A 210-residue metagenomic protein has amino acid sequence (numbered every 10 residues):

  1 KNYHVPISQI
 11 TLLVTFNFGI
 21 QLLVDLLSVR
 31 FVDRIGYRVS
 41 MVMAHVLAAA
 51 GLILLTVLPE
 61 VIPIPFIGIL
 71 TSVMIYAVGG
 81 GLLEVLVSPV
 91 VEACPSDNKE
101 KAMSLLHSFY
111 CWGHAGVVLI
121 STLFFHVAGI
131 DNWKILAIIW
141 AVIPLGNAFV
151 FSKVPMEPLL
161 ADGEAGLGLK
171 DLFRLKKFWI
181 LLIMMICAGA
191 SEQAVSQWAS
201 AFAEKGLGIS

Functional and structural regions predicted by a protein language model:
L12-R30: Central cavity-lining transmembrane alpha-helices of secondary-active solute carriers, predominantly the Major
N17-G19, C111-W112, M185: Short hydrophobic/small-residue motifs within alpha-helical transmembrane segments of multi-pass transporter-like
V46-P63: C-terminal ends and interior cores of transmembrane alpha-helices in multi-pass membrane transporters/permeases
S72-S108: Cytoplasmic helix-loop-helix junction between adjacent transmembrane helices in 12-TM secondary transporters
D97-N98, A102-L159: Helix-loop-helix hairpin linking two adjacent transmembrane segments in secondary transporters
P158-L182: Juxtamembrane intracellular "pre-TM" segments in multi-pass secondary transporters
L175-S210: Extracytoplasmic gate region of multi-pass secondary transporters
